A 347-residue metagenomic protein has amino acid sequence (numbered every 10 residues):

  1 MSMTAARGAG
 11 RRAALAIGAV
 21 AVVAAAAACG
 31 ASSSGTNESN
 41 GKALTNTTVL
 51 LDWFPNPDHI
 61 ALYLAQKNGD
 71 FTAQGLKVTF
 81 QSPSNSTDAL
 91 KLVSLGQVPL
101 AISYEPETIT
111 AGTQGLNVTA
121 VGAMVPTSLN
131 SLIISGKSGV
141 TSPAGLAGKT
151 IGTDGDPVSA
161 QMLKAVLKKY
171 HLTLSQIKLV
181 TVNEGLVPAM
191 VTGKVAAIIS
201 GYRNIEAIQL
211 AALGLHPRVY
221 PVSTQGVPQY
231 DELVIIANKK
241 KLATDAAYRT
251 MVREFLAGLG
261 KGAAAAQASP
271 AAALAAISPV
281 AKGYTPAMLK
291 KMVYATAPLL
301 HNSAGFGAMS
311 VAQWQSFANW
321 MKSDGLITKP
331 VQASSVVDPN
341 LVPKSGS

Functional and structural regions predicted by a protein language model:
M1-I17: Bacterial N-terminal signal peptides that target proteins for export
G18-V23: Hydrophobic helical h-region of N-terminal Sec-dependent signal peptides in bacterial secretory/periplasmic proteins
A25-A28: C-terminal motif of bacterial Sec signal peptides marking the signal peptidase cleavage site
G30-S33: Bacterial signal peptide processing site
T36-N183, V187-T192, A196-N204, V219-Y220: Short, glycine-/small- and polar/acidic-enriched structural segments that line small-molecule recognition paths
P106, G185-A189, G193-A281: Pocket-lining segment of extracytoplasmic ligand-binding domains
D245-D324: Secondary-structure end/capping motifs
Q315-S347: Conserved C-terminal helix/tail region of periplasmic/extracytoplasmic solute-binding proteins
